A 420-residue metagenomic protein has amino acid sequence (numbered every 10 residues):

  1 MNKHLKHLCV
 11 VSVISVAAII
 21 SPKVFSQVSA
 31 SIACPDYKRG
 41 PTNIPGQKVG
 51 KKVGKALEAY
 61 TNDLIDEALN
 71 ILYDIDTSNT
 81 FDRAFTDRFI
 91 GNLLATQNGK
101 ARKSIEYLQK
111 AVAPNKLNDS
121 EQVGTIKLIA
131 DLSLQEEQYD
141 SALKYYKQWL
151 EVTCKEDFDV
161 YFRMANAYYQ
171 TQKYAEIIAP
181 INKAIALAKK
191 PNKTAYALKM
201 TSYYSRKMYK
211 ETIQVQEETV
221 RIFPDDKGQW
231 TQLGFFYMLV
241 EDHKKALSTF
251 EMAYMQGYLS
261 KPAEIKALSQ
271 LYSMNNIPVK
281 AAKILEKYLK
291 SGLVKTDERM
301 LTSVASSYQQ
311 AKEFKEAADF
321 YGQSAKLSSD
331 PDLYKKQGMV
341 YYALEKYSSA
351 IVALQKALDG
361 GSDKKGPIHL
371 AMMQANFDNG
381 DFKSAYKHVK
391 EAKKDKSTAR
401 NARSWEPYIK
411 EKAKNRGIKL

Functional and structural regions predicted by a protein language model:
N2-I126, L134-D140, K144, Q170 (+1 more regions): N-terminal leader/linker segments that initiate helical-solenoid repeat arrays
Y37-I44, Y73-F81, V112-N118, K147-K155 (+7 more regions): Solenoid-like repeat scaffolds
I44-V53, F81-D87, N118-K127, T153-F162 (+7 more regions): Generic helix N-cap/helix-start motif at coil->alpha-helix transitions
A59, L94, S133, Y168 (+7 more regions): Residue at a conserved register position within TPR or TPR-like alpha-solenoid repeats
N62, Q97-N98, E136, T171 (+7 more regions): Structural motif corresponding to the intra-repeat A-B loop/turn of tetratricopeptide repeats
I65, K100-A101, Y139, Y174 (+7 more regions): TPR-repeat structural position
E298-K312, A318-D363: Alpha-helical adaptor scaffolds
